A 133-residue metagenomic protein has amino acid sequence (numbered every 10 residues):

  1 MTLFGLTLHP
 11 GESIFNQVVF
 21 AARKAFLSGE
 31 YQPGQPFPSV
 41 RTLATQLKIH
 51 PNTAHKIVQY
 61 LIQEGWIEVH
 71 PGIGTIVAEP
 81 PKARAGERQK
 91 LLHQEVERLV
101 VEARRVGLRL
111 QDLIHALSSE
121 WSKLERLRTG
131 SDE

Functional and structural regions predicted by a protein language model:
M1-P36, T42, K90-Q94, V100-E133: Extreme N-terminal segment that seeds HTH/winged-HTH DNA-binding domains in transcriptional regulators
P10-Q17, H50-Q59, H70-V77: Short, mixed-charge, low-aromatic patches
F15, S39, I73-K90: Short, cationic-aromatic polyanion-contact patches
E30-Y31, Q35, Y60-G72, I76-P80: Beta-hairpin "wing" of winged helix-turn-helix
P36-E68: N-terminal helix-turn-helix
T45, P80-P81, S122-K123: Short Asp/Glu-rich motifs
K48, A83, E125-L127: A generic membrane alpha-helix/interface feature
